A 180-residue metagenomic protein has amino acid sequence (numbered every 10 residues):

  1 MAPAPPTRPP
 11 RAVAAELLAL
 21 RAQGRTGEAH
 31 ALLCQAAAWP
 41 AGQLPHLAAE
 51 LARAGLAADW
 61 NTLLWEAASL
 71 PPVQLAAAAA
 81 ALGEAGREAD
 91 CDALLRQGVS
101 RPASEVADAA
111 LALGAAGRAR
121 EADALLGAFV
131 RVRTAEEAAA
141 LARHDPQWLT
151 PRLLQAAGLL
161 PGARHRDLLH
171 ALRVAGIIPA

Functional and structural regions predicted by a protein language model:
M1-A180: Compositionally biased accessory segments in Actinobacterial proteins
